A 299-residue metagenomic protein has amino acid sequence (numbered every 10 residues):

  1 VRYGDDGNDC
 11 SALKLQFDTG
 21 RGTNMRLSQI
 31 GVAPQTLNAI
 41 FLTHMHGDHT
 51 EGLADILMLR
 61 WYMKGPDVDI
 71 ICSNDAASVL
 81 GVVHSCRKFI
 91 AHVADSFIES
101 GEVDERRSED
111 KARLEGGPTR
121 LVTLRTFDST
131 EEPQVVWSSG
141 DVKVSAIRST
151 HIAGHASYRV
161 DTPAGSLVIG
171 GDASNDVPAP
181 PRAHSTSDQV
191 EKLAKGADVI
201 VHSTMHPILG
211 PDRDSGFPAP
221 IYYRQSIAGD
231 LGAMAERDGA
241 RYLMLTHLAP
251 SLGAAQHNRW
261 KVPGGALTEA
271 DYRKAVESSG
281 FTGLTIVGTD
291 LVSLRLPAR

Functional and structural regions predicted by a protein language model:
V1-L167, A179, N258, P263-A298: Binuclear metal-dependent hydrolase catalytic cores
S166, S174-T289: Cap/insert and terminal regions of metallo-dependent hydrolase folds
G170: Conserved CoA-thioester-binding segment of acyl-CoA-metabolizing enzymes
